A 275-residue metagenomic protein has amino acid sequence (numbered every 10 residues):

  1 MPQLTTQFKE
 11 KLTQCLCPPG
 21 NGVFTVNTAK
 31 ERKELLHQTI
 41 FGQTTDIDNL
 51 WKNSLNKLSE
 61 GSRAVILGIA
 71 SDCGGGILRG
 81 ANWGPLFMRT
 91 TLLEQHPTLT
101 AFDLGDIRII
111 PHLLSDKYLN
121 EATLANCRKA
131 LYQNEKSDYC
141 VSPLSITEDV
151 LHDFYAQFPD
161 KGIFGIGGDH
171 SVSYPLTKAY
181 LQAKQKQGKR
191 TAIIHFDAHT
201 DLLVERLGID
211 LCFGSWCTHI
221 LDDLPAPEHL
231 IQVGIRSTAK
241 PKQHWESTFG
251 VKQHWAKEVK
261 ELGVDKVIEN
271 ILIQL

Functional and structural regions predicted by a protein language model:
P2-L275: Conserved alpha-helical scaffold segments that buttress catalytic/binding sites
